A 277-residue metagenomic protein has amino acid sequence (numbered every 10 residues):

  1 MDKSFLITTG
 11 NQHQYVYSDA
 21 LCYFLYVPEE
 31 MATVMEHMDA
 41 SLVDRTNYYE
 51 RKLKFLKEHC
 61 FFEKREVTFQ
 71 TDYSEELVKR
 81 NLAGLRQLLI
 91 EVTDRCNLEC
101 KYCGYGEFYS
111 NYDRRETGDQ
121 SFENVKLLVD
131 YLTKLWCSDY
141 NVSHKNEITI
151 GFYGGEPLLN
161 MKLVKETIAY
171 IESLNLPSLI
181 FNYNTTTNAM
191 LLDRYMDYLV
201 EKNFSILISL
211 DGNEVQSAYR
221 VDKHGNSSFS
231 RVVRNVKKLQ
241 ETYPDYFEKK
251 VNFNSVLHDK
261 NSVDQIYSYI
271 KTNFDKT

Functional and structural regions predicted by a protein language model:
K3-Y17, L21-Y26, Y48-L89, S138-H144: N-terminal [4Fe-4S]-dependent radical SAM core
Y26-L42: Short amphipathic alpha-helical recognition elements used for nucleic-acid or partner binding across transcription
S74-Y195, K202: Conserved alpha-helical substructure of the radical SAM core
Y109-S110, P157-L159, A189-D193, D197 (+2 more regions): Conserved radical SAM core fold
E166-I168, N203, K223-H224, I270: Short secondary-structure boundary/capping segments
T185, I208, F253-S255: Structural beta-sheet core signal
V200-I206, F274-K276: Glycine-enriched alpha-helix->loop->beta-strand junction motifs that scaffold or abut catalytic
S230-T277: Conserved C-terminal portion of the radical SAM core fold that forms the substrate/S-adenosylmethionine-binding
